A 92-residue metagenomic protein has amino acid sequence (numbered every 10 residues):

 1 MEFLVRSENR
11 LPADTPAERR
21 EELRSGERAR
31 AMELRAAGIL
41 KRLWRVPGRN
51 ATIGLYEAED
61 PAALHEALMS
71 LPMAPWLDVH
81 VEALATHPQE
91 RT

Functional and structural regions predicted by a protein language model:
M1-T92: Conserved, structured core segments of small domains
